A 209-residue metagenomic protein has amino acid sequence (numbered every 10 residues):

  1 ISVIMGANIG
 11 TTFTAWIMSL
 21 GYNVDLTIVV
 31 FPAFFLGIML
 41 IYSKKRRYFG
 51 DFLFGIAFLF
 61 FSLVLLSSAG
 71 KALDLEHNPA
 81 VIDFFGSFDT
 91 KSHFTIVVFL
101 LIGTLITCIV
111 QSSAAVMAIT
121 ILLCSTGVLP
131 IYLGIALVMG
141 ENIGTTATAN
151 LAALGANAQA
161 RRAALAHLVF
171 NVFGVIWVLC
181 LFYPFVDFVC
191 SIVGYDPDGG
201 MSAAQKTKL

Functional and structural regions predicted by a protein language model:
I1-G10, W16-T27, I38, T107-G144 (+3 more regions): Membrane-interfacial helix-loop connectors
S2-M5, L26-F31, R47-F58, A164-V169: Cytoplasmic-side transmembrane-helix entry/capping segments in multi-pass membrane proteins
W16, Y48-F52, L65-A72, I119 (+3 more regions): Membrane-spanning helices that line or support transport/gating and their immediate boundary helices in channels
D25, I82-L101, V128-L133, A203-L209: Membrane-interfacial loop-to-helix junctions in multi-pass transporters
P32-Y42, G55-L66, L100-T107, V172-P184: Hydrophobic core segments of alpha-helical transmembrane domains in multi-pass membrane transport and ion-translocation
F35-R47, A149-G155: C-terminal ends of transmembrane helices
L53-L105, L123: Helix-loop-helix hairpins and the membrane-proximal interhelical loops of multi-pass alpha-helical transport proteins
L63, G70-K71, L75-T90, A152-L209: Transmembrane alpha-helical segments and their short flanking loops that form helix-hairpins/helix-helix interfaces
